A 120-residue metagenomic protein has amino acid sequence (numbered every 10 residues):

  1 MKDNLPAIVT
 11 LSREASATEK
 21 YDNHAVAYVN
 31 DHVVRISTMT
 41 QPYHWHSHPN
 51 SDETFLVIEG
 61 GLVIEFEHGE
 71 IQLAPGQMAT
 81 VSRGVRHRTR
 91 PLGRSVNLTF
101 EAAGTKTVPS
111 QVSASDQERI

Functional and structural regions predicted by a protein language model:
M1-R35, V112-I120: A short, N-terminal "cap"/entry segment at the start of jelly-roll beta-barrel domains of the cupin/DSBH fold
E19-K20, V33-P49: Conserved short histidine dyad/triad with adjacent acidic residue
N30, I58-E59, A74-P75, G93: A cytosolic small-molecule/anion-sensing beta-strand core signal
V33, P42, G61-V63, E70 (+2 more regions): Structural motif
T38-T40, H48-E65, F100: Short, conserved beta-strand element in jelly-roll/cupin
E67-R83: Short acidic-glycine-tyrosine-enriched beta hairpin
R83-Q111: Ligand-binding loop in jelly-roll beta-barrel domains
